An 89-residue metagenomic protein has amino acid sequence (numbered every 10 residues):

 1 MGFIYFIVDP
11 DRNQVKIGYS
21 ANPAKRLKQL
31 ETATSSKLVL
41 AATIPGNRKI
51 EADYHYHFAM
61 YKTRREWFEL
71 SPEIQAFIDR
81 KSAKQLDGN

Functional and structural regions predicted by a protein language model:
M1-N89: Non-catalytic accessory segments flanking enzymatic or RNA/DNA-binding domains
